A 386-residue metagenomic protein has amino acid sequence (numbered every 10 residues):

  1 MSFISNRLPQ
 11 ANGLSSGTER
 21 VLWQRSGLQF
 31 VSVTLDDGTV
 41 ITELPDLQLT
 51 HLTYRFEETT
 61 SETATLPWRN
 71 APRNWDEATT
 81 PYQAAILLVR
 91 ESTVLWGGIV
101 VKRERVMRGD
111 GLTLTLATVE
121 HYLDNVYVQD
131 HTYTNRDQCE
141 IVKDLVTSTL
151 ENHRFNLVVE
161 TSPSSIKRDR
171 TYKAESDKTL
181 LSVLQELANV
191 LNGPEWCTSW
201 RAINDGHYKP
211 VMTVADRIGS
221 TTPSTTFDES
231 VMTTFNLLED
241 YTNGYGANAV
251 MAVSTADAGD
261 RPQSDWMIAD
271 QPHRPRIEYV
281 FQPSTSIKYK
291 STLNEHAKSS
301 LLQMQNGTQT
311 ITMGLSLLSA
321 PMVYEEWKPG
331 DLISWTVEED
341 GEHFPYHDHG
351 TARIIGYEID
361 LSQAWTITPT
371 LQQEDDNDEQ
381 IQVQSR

Functional and structural regions predicted by a protein language model:
S2, L95, K102-L123, E160-G246: Short beta-strand-centered interaction patches in the first periplasmic/extracellular domains of large envelope
S2-T34, Q185, N189, P210-S362 (+2 more regions): Acidic, small/polar-enriched beta strand-loop surface segments
D36-Q83, Y122-L123, Y127, N135-D137 (+2 more regions): Extracellular/virion structural assembly segments
D46-L49, V100-V101, M232-T234, I354: A structural signal for short, hydrophobic beta-strand segments that form beta-sheets in beta-rich/all-beta domains
L52-P72, G109-H121, L187, A252 (+3 more regions): Oligomerization/assembly interface segments of phage tail-like spikes and tubes
E57, A64-L66, L116, H131-V158 (+4 more regions): Amphipathic, non-transmembrane alpha-helical segments in extracytoplasmic/periplasmic proteins
P72-E160: Surface-exposed cap/loop segments at beta↔alpha junctions
L87-A117, C197, L332-T368: Short beta-strand and beta-hairpin "edge-sheet" elements
